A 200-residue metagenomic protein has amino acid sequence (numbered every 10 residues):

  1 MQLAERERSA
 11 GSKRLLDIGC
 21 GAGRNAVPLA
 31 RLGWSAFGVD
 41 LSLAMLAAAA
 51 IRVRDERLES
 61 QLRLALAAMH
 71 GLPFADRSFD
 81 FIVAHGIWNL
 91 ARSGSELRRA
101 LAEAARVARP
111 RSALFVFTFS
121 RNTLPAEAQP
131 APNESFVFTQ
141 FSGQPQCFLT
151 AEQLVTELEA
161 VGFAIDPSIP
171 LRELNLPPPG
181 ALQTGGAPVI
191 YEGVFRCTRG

Functional and structural regions predicted by a protein language model:
M1-S12: Conserved alpha-helix/loop element of class I SAM-dependent methyltransferases that forms part of the SAM/SAH-binding
L16, A22-G71: Class I SAM-dependent methyltransferase SAM/SAH-binding core
H70-I82: A short acidic, Gly/Pro-enriched loop at the edge of an enzyme's catalytic core that lines a small-molecule cofactor
A84-I87: A short beta-strand submotif of the Rossmann-like class I SAM-dependent methyltransferase core that lines
R98-P110: A short glycine-rich, Lys/Arg-flanked "PGG" loop and its adjoining helix->strand segment in the class I
L114-T139: Conserved class I S-adenosyl-L-methionine
F136-E152: Acceptor-substrate binding/catalytic loop of class I
F163-L176: Conserved S-adenosyl-L-methionine
